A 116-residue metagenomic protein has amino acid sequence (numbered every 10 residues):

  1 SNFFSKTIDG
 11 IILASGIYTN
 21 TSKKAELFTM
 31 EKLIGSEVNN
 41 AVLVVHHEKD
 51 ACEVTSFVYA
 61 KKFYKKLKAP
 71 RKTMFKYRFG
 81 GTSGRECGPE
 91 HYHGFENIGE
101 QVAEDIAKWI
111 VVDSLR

Functional and structural regions predicted by a protein language model:
S1-K6, I11: Short glycine-enriched nucleophile-adjacent loop and the immediately C-terminal alpha-helix near the catalytic center
D9-K76: The feature captures the conserved acid-bearing segment of alpha/beta-hydrolase catalytic domains
P70-R116: C-terminal catalytic histidine-bearing segment of alpha/beta-hydrolase fold enzymes
